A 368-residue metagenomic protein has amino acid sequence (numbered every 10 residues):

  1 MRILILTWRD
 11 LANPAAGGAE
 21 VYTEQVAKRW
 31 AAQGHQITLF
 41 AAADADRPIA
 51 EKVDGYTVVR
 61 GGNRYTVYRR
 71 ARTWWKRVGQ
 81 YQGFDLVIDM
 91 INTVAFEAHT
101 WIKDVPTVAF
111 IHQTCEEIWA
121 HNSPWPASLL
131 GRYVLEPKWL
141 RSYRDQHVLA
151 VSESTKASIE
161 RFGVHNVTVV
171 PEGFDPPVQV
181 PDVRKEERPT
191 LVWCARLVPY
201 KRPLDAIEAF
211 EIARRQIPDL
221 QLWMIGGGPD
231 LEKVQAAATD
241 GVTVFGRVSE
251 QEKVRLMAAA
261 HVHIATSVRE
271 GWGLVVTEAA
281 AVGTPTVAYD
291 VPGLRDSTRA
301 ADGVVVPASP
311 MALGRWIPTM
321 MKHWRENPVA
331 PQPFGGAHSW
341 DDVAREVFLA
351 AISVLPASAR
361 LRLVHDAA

Functional and structural regions predicted by a protein language model:
C115, A127-V148, A157: Membrane-proximal helix-turn-helix segments that form the acceptor-binding/catalytic region of lipid-linked
L149, V180-R214: Conserved donor-binding/catalytic core segment of Leloir-type glycosyltransferases
S154, G173: Carbohydrate-associated surface elements
E232-Q251: Nucleotide-activated donor-binding/catalytic signature segment of Leloir-type glycosyltransferases, i.e., the conserved
V248, R255-A260: Short alpha-helical donor nucleotide-sugar binding micro-motif in glycosyltransferases
V268: Aromatic "clamp/platform" in nucleotide-sugar-dependent glycosyltransferases that forms part of the donor/acceptor
V276, P285-A288: Short hydrophobic beta-strand element within catalytic cores of glycosyltransferases and related nucleotide-activated
A300-M311, P318-R325: Conserved acidic donor-binding segment of nucleotide-sugar-dependent glycosyltransferases
